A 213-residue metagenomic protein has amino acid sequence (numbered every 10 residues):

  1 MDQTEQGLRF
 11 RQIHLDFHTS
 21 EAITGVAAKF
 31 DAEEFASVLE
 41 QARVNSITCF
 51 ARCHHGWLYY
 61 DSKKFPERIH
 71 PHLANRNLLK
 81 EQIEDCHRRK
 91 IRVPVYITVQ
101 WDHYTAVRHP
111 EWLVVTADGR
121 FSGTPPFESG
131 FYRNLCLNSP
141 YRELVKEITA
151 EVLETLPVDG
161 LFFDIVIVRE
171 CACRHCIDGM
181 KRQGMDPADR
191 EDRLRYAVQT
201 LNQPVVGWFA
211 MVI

Functional and structural regions predicted by a protein language model:
M1-W57, E84, R89-I91: N-terminal structural segment of carbohydrate-active enzymes
H14-F30, Y60-N77, P126-K146, D186-L201 (+2 more regions): The substrate-binding groove and active-site-proximal loops of carbohydrate-active enzymes, especially glycoside
L39, C86, V93, V145 (+2 more regions): Conserved, mostly hydrophobic/aromatic
E40-R76, W101-A117, P126-F127, E170-M180: Aromatic-lined carbohydrate-binding/catalytic grooves of carbohydrate-active enzymes
V44, P157-L161: Proline-aspartate-enriched helix->loop->beta-strand connector
H87, I91-Y104, F162-V166, D192-I213: Aromatic-lined carbohydrate-recognition surfaces of secreted/lumenal glycan-active proteins
V95, V99-L156, R195, T200-Q203: Active-site-adjacent "subsite" loops/lids of carbohydrate-active enzymes
L144, V166-I167: Conserved active-site carboxylates
